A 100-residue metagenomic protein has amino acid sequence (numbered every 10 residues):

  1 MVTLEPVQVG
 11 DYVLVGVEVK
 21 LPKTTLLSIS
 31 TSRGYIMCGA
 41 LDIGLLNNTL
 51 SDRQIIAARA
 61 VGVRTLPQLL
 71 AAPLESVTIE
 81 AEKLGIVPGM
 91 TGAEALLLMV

Functional and structural regions predicted by a protein language model:
M1-V100: Residues that scaffold, gate, or flank divalent-cation-dependent active/transport sites
